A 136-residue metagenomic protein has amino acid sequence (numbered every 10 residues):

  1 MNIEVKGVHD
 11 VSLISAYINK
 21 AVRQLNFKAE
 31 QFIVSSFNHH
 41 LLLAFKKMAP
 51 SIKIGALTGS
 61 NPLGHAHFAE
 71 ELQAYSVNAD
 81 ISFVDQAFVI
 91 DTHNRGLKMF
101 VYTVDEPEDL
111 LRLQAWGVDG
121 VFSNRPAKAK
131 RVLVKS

Functional and structural regions predicted by a protein language model:
M1-S136: Short loop-to-alpha-helix "cap/lid" segments that border enzyme active sites across diverse enzyme classes
